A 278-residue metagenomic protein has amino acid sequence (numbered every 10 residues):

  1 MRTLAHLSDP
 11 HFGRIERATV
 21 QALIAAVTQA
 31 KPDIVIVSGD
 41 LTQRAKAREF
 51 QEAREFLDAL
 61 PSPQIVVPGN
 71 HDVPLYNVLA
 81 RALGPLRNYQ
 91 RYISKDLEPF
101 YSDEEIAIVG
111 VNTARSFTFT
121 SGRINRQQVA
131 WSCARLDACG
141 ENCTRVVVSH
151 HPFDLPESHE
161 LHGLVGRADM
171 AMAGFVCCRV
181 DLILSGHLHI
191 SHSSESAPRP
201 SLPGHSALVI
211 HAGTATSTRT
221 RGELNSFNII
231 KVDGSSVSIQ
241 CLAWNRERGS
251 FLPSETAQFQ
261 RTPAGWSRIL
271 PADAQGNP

Functional and structural regions predicted by a protein language model:
M1-A59, L75-L79, L97, W131: N-terminal active-site segment of His-dependent metallophosphoesterases
L7-S8, V35-D40, Q64-N70, N112 (+3 more regions): Active-site neighborhood of phospho(di)ester-bond hydrolases with catalytic His/Asp-centered motifs
G13-E16, Q43-R48, N70-R81, S116-T120 (+3 more regions): Active-site environment of divalent metal-dependent phosphoester hydrolases
E16-V20, R48-F50, I124, Q128 (+3 more regions): Residues at alpha-helix caps and immediate loop-helix transition turns in enzyme cores, especially N- and C-cap
Q51-A134, C139, G174, S201-P203 (+1 more regions): Extended active-site neighborhood of metal-dependent phosphoesterases/phosphodiesterases
E141-P156: Short acidic, glycine-rich surface-loop motifs adjacent to enzyme active sites
E160-S238: Conserved beta-sheet core of the metallophosphoesterase superfamily
V232-P278: A short C-terminal boundary segment appended to hydrolase-like catalytic domains
